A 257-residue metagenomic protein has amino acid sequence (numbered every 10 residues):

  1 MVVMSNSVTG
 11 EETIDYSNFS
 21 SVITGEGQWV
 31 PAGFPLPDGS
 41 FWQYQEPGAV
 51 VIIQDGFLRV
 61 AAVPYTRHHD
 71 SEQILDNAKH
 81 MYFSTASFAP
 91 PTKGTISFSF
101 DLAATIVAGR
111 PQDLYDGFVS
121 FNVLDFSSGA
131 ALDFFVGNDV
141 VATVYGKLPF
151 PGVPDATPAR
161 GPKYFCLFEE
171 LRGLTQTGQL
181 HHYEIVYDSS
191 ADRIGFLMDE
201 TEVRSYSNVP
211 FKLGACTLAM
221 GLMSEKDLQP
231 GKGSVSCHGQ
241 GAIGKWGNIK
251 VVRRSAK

Functional and structural regions predicted by a protein language model:
M1-V2: Classical Sec-dependent N-terminal signal peptides that target proteins to the secretory pathway
N6-E46: Extracellular carbohydrate-recognition regions
E12-F19, R67, K93-D113, G152 (+1 more regions): Ligand-recognition surfaces built from glycine- and aromatic
F19, F100, T175-N208: Carbohydrate-binding surfaces in secreted/extracellular proteins
A32-G39, A156-L167, G231-G233: Surface-exposed intrinsically disordered loops and tails
F41-D155: Secretory/extracellular carbohydrate-interaction modules and structurally similar beta-sandwich "look-alikes"
I53, P91-K93, L174-G178, F211-L213: Surface-exposed coil/turn segments at beta-strand junctions on protein surfaces, enriched
P151-E184: Short, aromatic/His-centered strand-loop micro-motif at the edge of beta-sheets
